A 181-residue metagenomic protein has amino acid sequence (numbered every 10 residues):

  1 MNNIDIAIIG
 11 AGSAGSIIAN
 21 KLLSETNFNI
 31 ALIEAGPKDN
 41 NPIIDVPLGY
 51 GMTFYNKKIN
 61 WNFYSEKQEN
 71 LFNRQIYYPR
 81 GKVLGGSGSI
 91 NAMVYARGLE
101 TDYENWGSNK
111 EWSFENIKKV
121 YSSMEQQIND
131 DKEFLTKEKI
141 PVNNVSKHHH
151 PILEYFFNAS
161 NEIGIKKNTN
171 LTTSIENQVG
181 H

Functional and structural regions predicted by a protein language model:
M1-S122: N-terminal glycine-rich phosphate/pyrophosphate-binding loop and immediately adjacent elements
S108-H181: Conserved redox-cofactor binding core of oxidoreductases
